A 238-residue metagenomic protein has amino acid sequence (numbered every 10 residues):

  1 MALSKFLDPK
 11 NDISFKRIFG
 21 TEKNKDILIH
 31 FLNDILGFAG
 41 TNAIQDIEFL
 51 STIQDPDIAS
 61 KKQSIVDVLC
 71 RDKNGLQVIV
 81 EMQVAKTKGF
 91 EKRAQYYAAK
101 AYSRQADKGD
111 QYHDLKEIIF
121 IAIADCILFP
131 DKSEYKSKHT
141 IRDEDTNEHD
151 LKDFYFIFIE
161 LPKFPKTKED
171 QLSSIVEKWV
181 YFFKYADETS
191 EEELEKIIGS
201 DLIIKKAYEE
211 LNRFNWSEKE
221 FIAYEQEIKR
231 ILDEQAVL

Functional and structural regions predicted by a protein language model:
M1-Y155, P165-T167: Accessory alpha/beta interaction modules
A2-L3, V78-Q83, Y181-L238: Short, charged alpha-helical interaction segments and adjacent helix-coil junctions
K10, K23-I27, G89, Q171-S174 (+1 more regions): Generic recognition of short, well-ordered alpha-helical interface segments
E22, I35, P162, F183-A186 (+1 more regions): Generic structural signal for hydrophobic core residues of well-folded globular domains
L32, A98, V176-F183, L211: Short amphipathic C-terminal alpha-helix that caps PH/PH-like domains
Y97, Y135-I141, L172-W179, Q226-I228: Short intrinsically disordered coil segments
L151-I203: Upstream accessory/linker segments immediately N-terminal to the RecA-like ATPase cores of bacterial MutS and a subset
